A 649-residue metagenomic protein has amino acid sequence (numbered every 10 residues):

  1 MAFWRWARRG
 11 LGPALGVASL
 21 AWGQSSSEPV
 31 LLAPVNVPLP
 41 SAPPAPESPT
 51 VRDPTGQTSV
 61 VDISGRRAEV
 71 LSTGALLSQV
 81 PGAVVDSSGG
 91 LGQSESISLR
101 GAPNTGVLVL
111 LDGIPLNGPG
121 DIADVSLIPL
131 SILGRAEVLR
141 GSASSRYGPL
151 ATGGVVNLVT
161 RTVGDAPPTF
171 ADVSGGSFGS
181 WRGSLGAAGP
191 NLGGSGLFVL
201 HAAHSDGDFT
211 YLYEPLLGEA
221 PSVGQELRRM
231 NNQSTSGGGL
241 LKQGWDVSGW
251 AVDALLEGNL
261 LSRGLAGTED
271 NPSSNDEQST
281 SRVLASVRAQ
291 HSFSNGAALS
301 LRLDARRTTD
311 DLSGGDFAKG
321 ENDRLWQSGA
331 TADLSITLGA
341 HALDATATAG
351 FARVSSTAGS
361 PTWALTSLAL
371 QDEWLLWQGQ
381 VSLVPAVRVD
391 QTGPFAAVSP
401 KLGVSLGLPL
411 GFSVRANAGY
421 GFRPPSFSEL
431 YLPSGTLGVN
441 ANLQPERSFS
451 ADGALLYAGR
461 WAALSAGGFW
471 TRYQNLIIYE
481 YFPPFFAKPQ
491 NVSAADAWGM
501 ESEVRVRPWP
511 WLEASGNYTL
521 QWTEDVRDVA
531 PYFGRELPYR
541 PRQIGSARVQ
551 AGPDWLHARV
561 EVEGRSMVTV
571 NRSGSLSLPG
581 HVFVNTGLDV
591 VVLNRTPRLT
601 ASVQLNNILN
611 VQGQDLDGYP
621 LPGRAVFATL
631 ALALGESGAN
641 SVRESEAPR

Functional and structural regions predicted by a protein language model:
A33-A68, G74, S96, N104-V107: N-terminal periplasmic "start-of-domain" segments of outer-membrane beta-barrel proteins
G74-P115, G134: Extracytoplasmic beta-strand/coil segments of soluble accessory domains associated with Gram-negative outer-membrane
I114-G141, L158: Short acidic/polar hinge/loop motifs at secondary-structure boundaries that mediate gating or recognition
S144, N157, D165-A166, S174 (+1 more regions): Periplasmic-side early beta-strands and strand-to-turn transitions of outer-membrane beta-barrels
L212, R472-Q474, G564-T569, L588-R649: C-terminal beta-signal and adjacent terminal beta-strands/loops of Gram-negative outer-membrane beta-barrel proteins
L240-L261, Q278-A397, K401-P409, A462-G468 (+1 more regions): Face-selective signature of the C-terminal outer-membrane beta-barrel domain
N271-R288, S292, S413, N417-Y473 (+2 more regions): Outer-membrane beta-barrel signature, preferentially recognizing the C-terminal barrel domain of Gram-negative
L375-Q380, W470-R472, N491-N571, L609 (+2 more regions): Gram-negative outer-membrane beta-barrel transporters
